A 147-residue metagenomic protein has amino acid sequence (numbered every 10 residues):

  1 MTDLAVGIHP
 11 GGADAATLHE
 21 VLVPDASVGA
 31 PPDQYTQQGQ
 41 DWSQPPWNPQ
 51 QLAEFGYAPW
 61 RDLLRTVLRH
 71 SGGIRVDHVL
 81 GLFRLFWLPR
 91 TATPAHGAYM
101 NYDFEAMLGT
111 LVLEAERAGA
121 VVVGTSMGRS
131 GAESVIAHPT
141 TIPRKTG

Functional and structural regions predicted by a protein language model:
D3: Ligand-binding beta-strand-loop-alpha-helix segment within the catalytic cores of soluble metabolic enzymes
G7-G147: Alpha-amylase-like alpha-glycosidases and glucanotransferases acting on alpha-linked glucans and related
